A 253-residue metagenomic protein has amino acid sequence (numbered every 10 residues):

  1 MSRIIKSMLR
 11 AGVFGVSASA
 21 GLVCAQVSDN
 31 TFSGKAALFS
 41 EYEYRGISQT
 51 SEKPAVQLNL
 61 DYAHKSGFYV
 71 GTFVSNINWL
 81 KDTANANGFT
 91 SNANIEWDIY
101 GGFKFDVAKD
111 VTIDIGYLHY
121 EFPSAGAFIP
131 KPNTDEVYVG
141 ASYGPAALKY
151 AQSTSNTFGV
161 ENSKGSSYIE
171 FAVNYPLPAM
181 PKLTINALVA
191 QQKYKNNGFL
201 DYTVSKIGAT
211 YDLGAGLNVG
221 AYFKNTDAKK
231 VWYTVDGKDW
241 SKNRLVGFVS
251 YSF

Functional and structural regions predicted by a protein language model:
M1-T31: Cleavable N-terminal export/targeting peptides
Q26-L80, A84, R244: Short glycine/proline- and aromatic-enriched beta-strand/turn motifs that initiate or cap beta-hairpins
N30, E52-V56, A93-W97, K131-V137 (+4 more regions): Residues that define the transmembrane beta-barrel architecture of outer-membrane proteins
F32, S66-T72, K109-I115, P145-Y150 (+2 more regions): Repeated loop/turn-to-beta-strand initiation elements of outer-membrane beta-barrel proteins
L38-Y44, H64, V74-N78, F105 (+6 more regions): Transmembrane beta-strands of outer-membrane beta-barrel pores
F68-K131, D236: Surface-exposed loop and membrane-interface regions of Gram-negative outer-membrane beta-barrel proteins
P132-N196, K224, Y251-S252: Detector for outer-membrane/organellar transmembrane beta-barrel domains, recognizing the amphipathic beta-strand
G144, Y211-L213, K238-F253: Outer-membrane beta-barrel "beta-signal"
